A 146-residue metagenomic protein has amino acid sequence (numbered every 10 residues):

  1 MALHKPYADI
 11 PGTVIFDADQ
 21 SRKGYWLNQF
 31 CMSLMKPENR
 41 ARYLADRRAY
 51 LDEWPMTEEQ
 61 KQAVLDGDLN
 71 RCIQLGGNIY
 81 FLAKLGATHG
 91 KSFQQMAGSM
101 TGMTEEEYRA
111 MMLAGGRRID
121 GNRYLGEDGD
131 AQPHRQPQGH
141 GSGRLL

Functional and structural regions predicted by a protein language model:
M1-L146: Charged, low-complexity intrinsically disordered segments
